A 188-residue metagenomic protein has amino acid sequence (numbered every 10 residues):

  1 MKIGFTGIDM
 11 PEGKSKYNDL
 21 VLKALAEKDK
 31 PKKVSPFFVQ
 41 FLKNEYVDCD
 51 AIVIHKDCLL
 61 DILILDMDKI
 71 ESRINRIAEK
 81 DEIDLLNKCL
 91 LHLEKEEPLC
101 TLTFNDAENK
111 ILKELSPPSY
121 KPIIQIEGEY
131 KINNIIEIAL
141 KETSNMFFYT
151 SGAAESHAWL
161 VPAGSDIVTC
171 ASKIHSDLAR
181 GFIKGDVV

Functional and structural regions predicted by a protein language model:
M1-C58: Conserved G1/Walker A P-loop phosphate-binding module
M1-P11, R76-V188: C-terminal-of-GTPase-core extension/linker across diverse P-loop GTPases
K16, D61, V161-P162: Residue-level detector of secondary-structure boundary/capping sites
N18, L63-D66, I132: Generic alpha-helical segment signature
L25, I70, A171: Residue-level signature of catalytic and energy-coupling elements of molecular machines, predominantly ATP/GTP-dependent
V47-A78: Switch/coupling subdomain of P-loop NTPase systems
